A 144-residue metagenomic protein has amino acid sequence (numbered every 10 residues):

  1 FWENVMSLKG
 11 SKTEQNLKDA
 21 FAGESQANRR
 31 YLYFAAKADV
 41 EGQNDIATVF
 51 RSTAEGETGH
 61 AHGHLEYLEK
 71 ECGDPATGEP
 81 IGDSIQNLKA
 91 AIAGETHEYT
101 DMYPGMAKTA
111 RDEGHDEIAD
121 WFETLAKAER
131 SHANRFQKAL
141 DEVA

Functional and structural regions predicted by a protein language model:
F1-V5: Short, Lys/Arg-enriched N-terminal segments with co-localized hydrophobic residues within the first ~10-30 amino acids
M6-A144: Non-heme di-metal
